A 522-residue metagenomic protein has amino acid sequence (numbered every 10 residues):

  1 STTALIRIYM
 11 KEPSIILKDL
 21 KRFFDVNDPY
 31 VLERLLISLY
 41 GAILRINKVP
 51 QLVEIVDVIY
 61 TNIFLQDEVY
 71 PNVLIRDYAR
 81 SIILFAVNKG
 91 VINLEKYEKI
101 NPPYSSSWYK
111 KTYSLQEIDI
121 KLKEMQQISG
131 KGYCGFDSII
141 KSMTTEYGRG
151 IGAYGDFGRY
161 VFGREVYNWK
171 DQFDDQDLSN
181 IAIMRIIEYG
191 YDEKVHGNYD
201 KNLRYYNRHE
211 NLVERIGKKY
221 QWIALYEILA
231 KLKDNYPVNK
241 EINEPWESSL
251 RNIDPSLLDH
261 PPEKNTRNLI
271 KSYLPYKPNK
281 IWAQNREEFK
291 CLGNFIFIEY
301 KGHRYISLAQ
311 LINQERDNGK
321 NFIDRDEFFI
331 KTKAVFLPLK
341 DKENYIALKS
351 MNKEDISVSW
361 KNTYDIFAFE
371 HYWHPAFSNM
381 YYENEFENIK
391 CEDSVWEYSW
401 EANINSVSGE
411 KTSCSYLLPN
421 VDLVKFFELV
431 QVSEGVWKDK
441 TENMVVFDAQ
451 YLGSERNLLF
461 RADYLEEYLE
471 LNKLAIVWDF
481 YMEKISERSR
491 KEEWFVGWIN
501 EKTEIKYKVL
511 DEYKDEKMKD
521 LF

Functional and structural regions predicted by a protein language model:
T2-Y30, R34-G41: Extended amphipathic alpha-helical scaffold segments
A42-F522: Long internal repeat-built scaffold domains in very large eukaryotic proteins
